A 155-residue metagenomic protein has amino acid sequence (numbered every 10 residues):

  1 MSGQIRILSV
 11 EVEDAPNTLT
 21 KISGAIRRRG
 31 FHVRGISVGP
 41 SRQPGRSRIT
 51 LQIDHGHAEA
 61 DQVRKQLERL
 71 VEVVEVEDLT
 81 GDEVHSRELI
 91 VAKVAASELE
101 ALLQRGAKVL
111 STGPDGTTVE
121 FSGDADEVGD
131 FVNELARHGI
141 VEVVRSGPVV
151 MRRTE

Functional and structural regions predicted by a protein language model:
M1-I7, E11, A15-S47, Q52-E155: Long, contiguous binding/interaction regions
